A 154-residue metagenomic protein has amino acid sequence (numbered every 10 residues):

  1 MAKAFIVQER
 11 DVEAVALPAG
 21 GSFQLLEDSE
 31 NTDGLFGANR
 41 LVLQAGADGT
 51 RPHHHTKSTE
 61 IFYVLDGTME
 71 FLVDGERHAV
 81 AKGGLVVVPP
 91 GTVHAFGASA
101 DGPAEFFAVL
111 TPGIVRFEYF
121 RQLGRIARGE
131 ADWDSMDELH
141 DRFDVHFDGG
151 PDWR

Functional and structural regions predicted by a protein language model:
A4, V109, G113-G129: A hydrophobic/aromatic-rich effector-binding and dimerization subdomain of bacterial HTH-type transcriptional regulators
E13-P52, S58-T59: A short glycine-rich, His/Asp/Glu-containing loop-to-beta-strand
A14, G75-V93: Short acidic-glycine-tyrosine-enriched beta hairpin
T32, P90-F117: Ligand-binding loop in jelly-roll beta-barrel domains
R40-Q44, H54-L72, V109: Short, conserved beta-strand element in jelly-roll/cupin
H55, M69, A95, E118 (+1 more regions): Hydrophobic small-molecule pocket/channel-lining residues, especially in calycin-type beta-barrels
I61, T68-E70, R77, V93 (+1 more regions): Structural motif
R121-R154: Acidic/histidine-enriched, glycine/proline-rich intrinsically disordered or flexible terminal extensions
